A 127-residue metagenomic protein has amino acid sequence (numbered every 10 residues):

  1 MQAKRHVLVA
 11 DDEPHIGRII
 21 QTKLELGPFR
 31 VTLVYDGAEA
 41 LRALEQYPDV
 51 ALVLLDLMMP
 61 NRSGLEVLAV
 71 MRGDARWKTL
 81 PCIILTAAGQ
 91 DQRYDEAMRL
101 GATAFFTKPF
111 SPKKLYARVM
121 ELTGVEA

Functional and structural regions predicted by a protein language model:
G17, M59-N61, K78, Q90 (+1 more regions): The feature encodes the CheY-like receiver
R18-L26: Charged docking surfaces used in two-component/phosphorelay signaling
L33-L52: Acidic, metal-coordinating helix/loop segments flanking the phosphotransfer/catalytic sites of two-component signaling
L54-D56: Active-site T/S-Asp motif of two-component receiver
T103: Short, glycine/charged-rich "phosphate-handling" switch motifs in NTP-dependent and phosphotransfer domains
F110-M120: C-terminal output helix
